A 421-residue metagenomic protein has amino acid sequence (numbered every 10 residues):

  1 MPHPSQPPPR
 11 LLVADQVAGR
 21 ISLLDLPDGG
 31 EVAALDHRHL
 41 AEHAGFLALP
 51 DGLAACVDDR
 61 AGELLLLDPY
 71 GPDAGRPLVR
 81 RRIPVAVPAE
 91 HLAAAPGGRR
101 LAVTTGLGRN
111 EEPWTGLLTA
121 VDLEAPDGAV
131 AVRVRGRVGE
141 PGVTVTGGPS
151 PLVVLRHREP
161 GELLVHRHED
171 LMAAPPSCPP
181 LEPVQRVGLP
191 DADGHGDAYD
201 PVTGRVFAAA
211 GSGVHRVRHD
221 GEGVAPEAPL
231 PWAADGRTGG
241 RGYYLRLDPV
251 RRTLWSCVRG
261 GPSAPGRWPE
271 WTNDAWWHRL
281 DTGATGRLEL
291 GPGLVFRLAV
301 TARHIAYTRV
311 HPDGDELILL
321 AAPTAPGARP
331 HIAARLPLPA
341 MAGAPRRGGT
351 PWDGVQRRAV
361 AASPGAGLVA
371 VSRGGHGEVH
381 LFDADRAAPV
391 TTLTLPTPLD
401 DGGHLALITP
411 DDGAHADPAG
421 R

Functional and structural regions predicted by a protein language model:
M1-A33: An edge-strand/N-cap motif at the start of beta-rich repeat modules
P2, H39-P50, P84-G97, G136-P149 (+5 more regions): Repeated scaffold domains used in trafficking and secretory/extracellular systems, primarily beta-propellers
L11, A54, L101, L152-V153 (+4 more regions): Hydrophobic beta-strand positions that form the internal "hydrophobic ladder" of WD40/Gbeta-like beta-propeller blades
A18-L23, G62-L67, N110-A120, P160-R167 (+4 more regions): Structural motif
G30-H37, R76-I83, D127-G136, A174-L189 (+4 more regions): A short beta-strand motif characteristic of beta-propeller blades
D68-A74, V121-D127, H166-P176, R218-V224 (+2 more regions): Short loop/turn segments immediately following beta-strands, especially the blade-tip and inter-blade linker loops
R76-G97, T104-P149, H157, C178-A192: Asp-box/WD-like beta-propeller blade repeats and closely related beta-sheet repeat scaffolds
S372-R421: Blade-level signature of beta-propeller repeat domains, shared across WD40, Kelch, NHL, RCC1 and BNR/Asp-box propellers
